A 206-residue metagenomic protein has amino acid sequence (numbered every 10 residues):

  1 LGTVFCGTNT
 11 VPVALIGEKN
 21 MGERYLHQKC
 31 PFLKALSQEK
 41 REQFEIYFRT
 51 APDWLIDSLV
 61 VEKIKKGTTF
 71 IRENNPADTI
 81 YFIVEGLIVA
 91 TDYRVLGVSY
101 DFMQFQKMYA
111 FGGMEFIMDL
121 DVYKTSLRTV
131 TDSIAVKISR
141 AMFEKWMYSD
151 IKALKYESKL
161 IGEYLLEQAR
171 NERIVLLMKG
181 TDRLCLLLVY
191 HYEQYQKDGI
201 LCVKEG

Functional and structural regions predicted by a protein language model:
T8-N9, G17, H191-G206: Phosphate-/nucleic-acid-contacting segments
M21-K66, A110-M118: Cyclic nucleotide-binding regulatory module and flanking cytosolic helices
Q43, T68-T131: Cyclic nucleotide-binding regulatory domains
P52, D101-L160, L166: Cyclic-nucleotide recognition modules
K124-T125, E144-Y148, E167-L177, Y195-G199: Short helix-to-loop capping/linker segments positioned immediately adjacent to catalytic or ligand/cofactor-binding
G162, L166, C185-E193: Amphipathic, well-packed alpha-helical segments that form the structural scaffold of globular domains
L176, G180-R183, L187, K204: N-terminal positioning helix adjacent to the helix-turn-helix/winged-helix DNA-binding module
